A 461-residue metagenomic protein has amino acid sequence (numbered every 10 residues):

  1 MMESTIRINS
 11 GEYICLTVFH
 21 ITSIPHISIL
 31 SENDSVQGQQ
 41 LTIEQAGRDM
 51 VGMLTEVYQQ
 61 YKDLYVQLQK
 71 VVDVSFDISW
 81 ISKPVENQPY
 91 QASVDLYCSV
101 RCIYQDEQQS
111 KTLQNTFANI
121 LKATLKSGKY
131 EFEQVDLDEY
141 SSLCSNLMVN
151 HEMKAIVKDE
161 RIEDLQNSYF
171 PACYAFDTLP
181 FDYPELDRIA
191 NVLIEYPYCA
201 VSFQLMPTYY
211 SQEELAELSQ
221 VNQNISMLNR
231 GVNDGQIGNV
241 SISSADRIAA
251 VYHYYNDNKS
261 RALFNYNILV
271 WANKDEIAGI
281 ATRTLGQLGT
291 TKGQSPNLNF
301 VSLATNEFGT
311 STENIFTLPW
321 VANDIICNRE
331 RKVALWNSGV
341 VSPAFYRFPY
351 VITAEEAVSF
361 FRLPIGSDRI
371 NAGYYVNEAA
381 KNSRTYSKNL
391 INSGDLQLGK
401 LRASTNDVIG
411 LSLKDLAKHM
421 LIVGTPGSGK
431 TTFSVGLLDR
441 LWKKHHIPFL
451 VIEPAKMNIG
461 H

Functional and structural regions predicted by a protein language model:
M1, D182-L186, A249-H253, A379 (+3 more regions): Short amphipathic alpha-helical surface micro-motifs
M1-S367, F449: Extended, folded cores of ATP/NTP-driven motor/assembly subunits in large transport and secretion machines
D34, A216-L218, R283-L285, Y375 (+2 more regions): Surface-exposed beta-strand edges and their flanking turn/coil or helix-capping segments
L121, S393-H461: Glycine-rich phosphate-binding loop of nucleotide-binding enzymes
C173-F176, G238-S244, K381-T385, N392-D395 (+1 more regions): N-terminal start-of-chain detector that recognizes signal peptides and the immediate post-cleavage beginning
Y196, L263, N389-I391, S404 (+1 more regions): A generic structural signal for short, non-catalytic loop/turn and secondary-structure boundary residues
C327, P343, I352-A357, S367-I370 (+6 more regions): Residue-level detector of solvent-exposed, low-hydrophobicity positions
F348-T405: Pre-P-loop entry segment of helicase/translocase ATPase cores
